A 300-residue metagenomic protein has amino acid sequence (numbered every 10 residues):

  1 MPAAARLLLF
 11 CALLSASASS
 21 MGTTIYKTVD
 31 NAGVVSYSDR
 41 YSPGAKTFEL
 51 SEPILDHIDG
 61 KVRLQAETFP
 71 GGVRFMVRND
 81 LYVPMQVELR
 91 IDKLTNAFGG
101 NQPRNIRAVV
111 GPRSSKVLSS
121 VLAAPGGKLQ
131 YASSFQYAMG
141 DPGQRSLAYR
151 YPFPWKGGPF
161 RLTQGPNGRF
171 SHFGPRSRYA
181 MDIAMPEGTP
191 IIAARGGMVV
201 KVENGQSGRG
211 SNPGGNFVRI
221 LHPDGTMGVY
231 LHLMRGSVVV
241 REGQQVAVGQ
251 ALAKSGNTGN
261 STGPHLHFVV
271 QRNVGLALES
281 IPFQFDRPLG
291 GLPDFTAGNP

Functional and structural regions predicted by a protein language model:
R6-A16: Bacterial N-terminal signal peptides
A18-V117, G126-Q130: Short, cationic interaction patches enriched in Lys/Arg with P/S/T/G and frequent prolines that mark the mature domain
V121, V202-G205, A251, G256-N257: Short, surface-exposed secondary-structure boundary micro-motifs
V121-G157: Terminal connector regions
L147-P166, H172, R176, E187 (+4 more regions): Acidic, glycine-rich catalytic/binding loops that coordinate metals and/or anionic ligands
A194-V239: Zn2+-dependent peptidoglycan hydrolase active-site motif and core
Q206-G214, S255-H267: Active-site loop architecture of trypsin-fold serine endopeptidases
F217-V218, V246-G259: Short hydrophobic beta/alpha edge segments that flank linear recognition/processing sites
